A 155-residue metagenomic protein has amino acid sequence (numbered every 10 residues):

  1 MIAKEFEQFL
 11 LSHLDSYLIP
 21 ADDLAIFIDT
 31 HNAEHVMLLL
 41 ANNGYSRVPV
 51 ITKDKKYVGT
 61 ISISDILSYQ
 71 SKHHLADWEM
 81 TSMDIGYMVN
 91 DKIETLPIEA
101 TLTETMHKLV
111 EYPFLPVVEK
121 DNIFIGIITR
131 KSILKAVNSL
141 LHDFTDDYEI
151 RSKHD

Functional and structural regions predicted by a protein language model:
M1-D155: Tandem CBS (Cystathionine beta-synthase) repeat/Bateman regulatory domains
